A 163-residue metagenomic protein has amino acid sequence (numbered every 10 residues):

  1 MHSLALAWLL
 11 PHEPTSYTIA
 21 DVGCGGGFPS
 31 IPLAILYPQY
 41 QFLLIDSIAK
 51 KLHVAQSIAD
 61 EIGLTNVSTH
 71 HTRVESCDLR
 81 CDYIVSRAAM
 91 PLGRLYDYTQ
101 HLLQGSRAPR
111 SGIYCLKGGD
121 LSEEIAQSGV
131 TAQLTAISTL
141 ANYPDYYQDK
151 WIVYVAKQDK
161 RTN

Functional and structural regions predicted by a protein language model:
L4-S86, Y96: Conserved SAM/SAH cofactor-binding pocket of Class I
Q41, N66-S68, G112, Q133-A136: Conserved beta-strand segments of alpha/beta enzyme cores
I58-A59, L103, I125, G129: Conserved hydrophobic residues forming the short capping helix/wall of the S-adenosyl-L-methionine
L92-R94: Short glycine-rich, flexible loops that bind phosphorylated cofactors or substrates
Y96-R110: A short glycine-rich, Lys/Arg-flanked "PGG" loop and its adjoining helix->strand segment in the class I
R107-D120: Conserved beta-strand signature within the Rossmann-like core of class I S-adenosyl-L-methionine
D120-N163: Active-site capping/gating segments
